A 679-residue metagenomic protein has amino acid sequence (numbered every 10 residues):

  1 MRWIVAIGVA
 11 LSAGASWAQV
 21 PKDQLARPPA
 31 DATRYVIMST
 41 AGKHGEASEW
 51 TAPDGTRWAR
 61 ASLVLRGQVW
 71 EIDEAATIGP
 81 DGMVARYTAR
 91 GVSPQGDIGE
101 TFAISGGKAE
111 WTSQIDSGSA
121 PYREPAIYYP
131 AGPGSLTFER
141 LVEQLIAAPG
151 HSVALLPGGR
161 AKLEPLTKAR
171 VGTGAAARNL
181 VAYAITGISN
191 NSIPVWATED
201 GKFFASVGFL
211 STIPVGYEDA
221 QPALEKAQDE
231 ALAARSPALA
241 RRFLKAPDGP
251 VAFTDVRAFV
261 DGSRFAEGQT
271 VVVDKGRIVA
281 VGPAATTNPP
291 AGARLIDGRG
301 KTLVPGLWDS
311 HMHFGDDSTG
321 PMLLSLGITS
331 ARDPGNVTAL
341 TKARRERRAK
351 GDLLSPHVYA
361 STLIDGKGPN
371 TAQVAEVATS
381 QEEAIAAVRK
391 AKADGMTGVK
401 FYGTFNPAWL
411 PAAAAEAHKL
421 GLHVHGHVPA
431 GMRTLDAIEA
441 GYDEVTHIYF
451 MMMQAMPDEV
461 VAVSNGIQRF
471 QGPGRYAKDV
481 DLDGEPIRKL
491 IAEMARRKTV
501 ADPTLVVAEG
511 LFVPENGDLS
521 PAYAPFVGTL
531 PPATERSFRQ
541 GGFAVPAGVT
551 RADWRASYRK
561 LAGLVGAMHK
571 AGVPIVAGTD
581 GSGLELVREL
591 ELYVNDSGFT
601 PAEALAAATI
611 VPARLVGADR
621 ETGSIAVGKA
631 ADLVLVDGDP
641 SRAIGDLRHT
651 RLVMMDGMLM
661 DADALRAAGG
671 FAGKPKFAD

Functional and structural regions predicted by a protein language model:
R27-A30, G42, Q95-L180, A184 (+1 more regions): Solvent-exposed helix/loop surface patches that form functional interfaces
V69-L136, S189-D200, F204-G216: Contiguous hydrophobic, core-forming segments of folded domains
G172, F243, P250, A258-T270 (+3 more regions): Acidic, glycine-enriched loop/beta-strand segments at the rims of small-molecule binding/catalytic pockets
V215-D255, T287-P289, A391, G566 (+1 more regions): Extracellular/periplasmic ectodomains of large secreted or surface enzymes and adhesion receptors
D248-F253, N288-S325: Replace "His-x-His-based motif
G262-V304: Histidine-rich, glycine-flanked metal-binding segment
P321-K342, H357-L363, K392-F405, A414 (+4 more regions): Divalent metal-dependent hydrolysis catalytic cores, especially in the metallo-beta-lactamase
A387-F405, M451-F599, G670-D679: Active-site neighborhoods of metal-dependent hydrolases
